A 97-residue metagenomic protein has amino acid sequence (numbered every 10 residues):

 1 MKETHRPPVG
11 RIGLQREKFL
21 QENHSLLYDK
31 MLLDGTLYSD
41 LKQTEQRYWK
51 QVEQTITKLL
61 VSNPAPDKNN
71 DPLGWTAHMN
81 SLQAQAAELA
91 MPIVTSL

Functional and structural regions predicted by a protein language model:
M1-T55, L59-L60: Extended, surface-exposed interaction regions
K58-L97: C-terminal charged interaction modules
